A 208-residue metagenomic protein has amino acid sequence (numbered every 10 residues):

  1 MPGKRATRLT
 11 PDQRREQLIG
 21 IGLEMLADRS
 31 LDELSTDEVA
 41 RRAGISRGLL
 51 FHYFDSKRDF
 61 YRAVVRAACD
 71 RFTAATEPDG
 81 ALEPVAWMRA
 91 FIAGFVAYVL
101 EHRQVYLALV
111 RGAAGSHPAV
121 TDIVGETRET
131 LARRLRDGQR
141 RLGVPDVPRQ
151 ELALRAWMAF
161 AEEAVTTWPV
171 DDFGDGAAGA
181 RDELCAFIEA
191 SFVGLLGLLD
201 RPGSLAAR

Functional and structural regions predicted by a protein language model:
M1-Q13, D200-R208: N-terminal intrinsically disordered/low-complexity leader segments
G3, D28, V64-F91, Y106 (+1 more regions): Amphipathic alpha-helical linker/stalk segments
Q17, M25-D59, A63: Helix-turn-helix
A63, E77-E101, A153-W157, R181 (+1 more regions): Hydrophobic alpha-helical connector segments
T73, P118-G143, E151-T166, A178-G197: Amphipathic alpha-helical packing segments from all-alpha helical-bundle domains
A86-V110, E126-R136, M158: Helical hydrophobic small-molecule/effector-binding pocket
V99-D122, R136, E163-V170: Amphipathic alpha-helical segments used for helix-helix packing
L107-V110, A177, S204: Short, hydrophobic secondary-structure boundary micro-motifs
